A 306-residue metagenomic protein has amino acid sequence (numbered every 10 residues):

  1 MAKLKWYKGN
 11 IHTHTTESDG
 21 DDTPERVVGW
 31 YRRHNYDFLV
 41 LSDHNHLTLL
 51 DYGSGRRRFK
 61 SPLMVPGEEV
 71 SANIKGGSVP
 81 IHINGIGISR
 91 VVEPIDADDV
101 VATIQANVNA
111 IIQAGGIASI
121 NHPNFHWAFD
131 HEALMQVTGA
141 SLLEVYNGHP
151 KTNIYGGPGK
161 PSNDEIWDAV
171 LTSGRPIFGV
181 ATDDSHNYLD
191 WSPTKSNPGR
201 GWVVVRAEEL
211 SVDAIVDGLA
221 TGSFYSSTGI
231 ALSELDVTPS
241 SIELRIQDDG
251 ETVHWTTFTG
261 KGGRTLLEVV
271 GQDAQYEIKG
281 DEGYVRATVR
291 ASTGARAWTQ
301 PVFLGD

Functional and structural regions predicted by a protein language model:
M1-E132, Q136-G139, V145-W167, S173 (+3 more regions): A metal-dependent hydrolase metal-coordination microenvironment
M1-W6, P24, S173-F178, D183-D306: C-terminal functional module detector
